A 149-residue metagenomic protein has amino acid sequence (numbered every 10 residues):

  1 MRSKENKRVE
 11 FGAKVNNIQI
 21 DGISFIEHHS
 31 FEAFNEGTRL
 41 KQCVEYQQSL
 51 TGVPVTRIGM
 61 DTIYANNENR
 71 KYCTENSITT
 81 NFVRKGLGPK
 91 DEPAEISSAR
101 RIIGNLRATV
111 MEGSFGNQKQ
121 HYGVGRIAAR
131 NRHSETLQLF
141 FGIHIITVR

Functional and structural regions predicted by a protein language model:
M1-T56, T62, R70-Y72: Polybasic low-complexity intrinsically disordered regions
F11-I23, K85-K90, S114-Q118: A glycine-rich, aromatic-flanked flexible loop/lid motif
N17, L40, V55-N66, T80 (+2 more regions): Short, conserved catalytic/metal-binding motifs centered on acidic residues
I20, C43-Y46, L50, N76 (+3 more regions): Generic, well-ordered alpha-helical scaffold segments in large soluble proteins
T51-N105: An internal, acidic/charged active-site-proximal segment that coordinates divalent cations and/or engages
R100-R149: Basic, amphipathic alpha-helical segments enriched in Lys/Arg and hydrophobic/aromatic residues
